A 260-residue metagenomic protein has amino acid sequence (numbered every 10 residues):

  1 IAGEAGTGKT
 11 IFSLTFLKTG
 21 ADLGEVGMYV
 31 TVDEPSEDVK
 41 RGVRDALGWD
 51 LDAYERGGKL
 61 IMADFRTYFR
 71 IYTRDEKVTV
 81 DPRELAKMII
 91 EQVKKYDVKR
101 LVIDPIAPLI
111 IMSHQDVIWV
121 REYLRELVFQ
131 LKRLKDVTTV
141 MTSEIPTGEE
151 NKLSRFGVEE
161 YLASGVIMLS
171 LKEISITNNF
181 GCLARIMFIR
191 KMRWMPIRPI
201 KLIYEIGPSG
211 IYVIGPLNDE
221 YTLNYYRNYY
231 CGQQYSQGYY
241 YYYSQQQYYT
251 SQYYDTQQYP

Functional and structural regions predicted by a protein language model:
I1, M28-V30, I61-A63, V140 (+1 more regions): Hydrophobic/aromatic beta-strand patches that form the interior of the parallel beta-sheet core in alpha/beta enzyme
I1-V26, P260: Glycine-rich P-loop/Walker A and Walker A-like loops and their local beta1-loop-alpha1 context in P-loop NTPases
A21, D52, K132-R133, R193-I197: Arginine/glycine-rich "motif VI" loop of SF2 helicases in the C-terminal RecA-like domain
E25-P108: Conserved inter-motif catalytic segment of the P-loop NTP-binding fold
T67-T73, S175-I176, Y212, D219-Y221: A short acidic, often aromatic-flanked loop/helix-cap motif at beta-alpha or helix-coil junctions that lines enzyme
K77-L162, V166, K172: P-loop NTPase motor core
T139-S209: Phosphate-binding/switch region of NTP-binding enzymes
M195-P260: C-terminal regions of RecA-like/P-loop NTPase motor modules
